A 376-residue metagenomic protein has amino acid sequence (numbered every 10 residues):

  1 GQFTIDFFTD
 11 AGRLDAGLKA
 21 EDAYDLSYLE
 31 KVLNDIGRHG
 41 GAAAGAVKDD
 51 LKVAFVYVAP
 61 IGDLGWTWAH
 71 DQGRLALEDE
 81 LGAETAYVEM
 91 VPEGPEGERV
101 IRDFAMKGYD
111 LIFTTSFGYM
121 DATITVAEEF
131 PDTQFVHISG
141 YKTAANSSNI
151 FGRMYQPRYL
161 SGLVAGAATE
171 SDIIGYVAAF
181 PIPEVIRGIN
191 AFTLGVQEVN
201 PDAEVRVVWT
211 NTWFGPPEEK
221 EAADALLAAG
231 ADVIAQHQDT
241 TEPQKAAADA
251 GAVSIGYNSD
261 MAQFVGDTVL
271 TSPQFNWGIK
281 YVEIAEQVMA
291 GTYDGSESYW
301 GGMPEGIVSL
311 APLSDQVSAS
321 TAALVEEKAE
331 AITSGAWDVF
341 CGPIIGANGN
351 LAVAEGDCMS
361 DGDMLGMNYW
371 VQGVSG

Functional and structural regions predicted by a protein language model:
G1-A44, A323-V374: An extracytoplasmic/periplasmic, membrane-proximal ligand-sensing/linker region
K52-G73, L77-E80, A86-G97, F117 (+1 more regions): Extracytoplasmic "Venus flytrap"
R74, R158-V207, E297-A319: An alpha-beta-alpha
T85-F104, N211-L226: Structural motif
G108-S116, V136-I138, A229-T240, I255-Y257: Periplasmic-binding protein-like
E128-G152, S259-D267: Flexible loop/hinge segments that line or gate small-molecule binding clefts
I150-I173, P273-Y293: Hydrophobic alpha-helical segments within soluble ligand-binding/sensing domains
E184-D232, Q236-H237: Extracellular/periplasmic Venus flytrap/periplasmic-binding protein
